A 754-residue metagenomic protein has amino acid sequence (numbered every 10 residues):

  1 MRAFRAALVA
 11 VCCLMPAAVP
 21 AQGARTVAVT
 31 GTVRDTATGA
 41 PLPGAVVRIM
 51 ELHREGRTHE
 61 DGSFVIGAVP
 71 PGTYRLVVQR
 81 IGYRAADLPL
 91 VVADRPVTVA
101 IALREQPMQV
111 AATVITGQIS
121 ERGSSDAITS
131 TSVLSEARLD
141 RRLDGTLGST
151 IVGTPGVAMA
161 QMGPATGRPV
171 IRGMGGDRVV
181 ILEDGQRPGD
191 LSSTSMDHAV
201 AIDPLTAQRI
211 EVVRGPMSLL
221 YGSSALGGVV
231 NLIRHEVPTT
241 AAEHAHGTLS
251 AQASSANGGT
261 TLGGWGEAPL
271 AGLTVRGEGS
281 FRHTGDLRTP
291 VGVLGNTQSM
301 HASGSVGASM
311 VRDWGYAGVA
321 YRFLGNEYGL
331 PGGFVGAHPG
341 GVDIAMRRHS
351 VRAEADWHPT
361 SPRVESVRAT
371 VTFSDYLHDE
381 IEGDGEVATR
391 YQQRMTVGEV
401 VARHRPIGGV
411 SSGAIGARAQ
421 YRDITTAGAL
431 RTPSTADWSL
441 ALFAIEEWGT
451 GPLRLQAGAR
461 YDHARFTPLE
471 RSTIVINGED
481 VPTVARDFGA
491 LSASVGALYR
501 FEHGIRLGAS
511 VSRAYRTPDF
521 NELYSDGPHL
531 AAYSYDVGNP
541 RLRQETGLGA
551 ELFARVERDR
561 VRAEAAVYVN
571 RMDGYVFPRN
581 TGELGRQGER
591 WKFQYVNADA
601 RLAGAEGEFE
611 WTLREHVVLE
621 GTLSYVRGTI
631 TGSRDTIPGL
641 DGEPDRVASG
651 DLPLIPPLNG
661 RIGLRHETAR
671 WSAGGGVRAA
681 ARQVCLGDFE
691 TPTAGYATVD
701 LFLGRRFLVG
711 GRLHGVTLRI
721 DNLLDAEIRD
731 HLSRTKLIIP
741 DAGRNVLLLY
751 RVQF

Functional and structural regions predicted by a protein language model:
R34, R48-M50, Q79-Y83, A93-D140 (+3 more regions): Short, acidic, small-residue-rich periplasmic hinge/interaction motif at the N-terminus of Gram-negative outer-membrane
R187-P216: Short acidic/polar hinge/loop motifs at secondary-structure boundaries that mediate gating or recognition
T206-R209, R214, L219-P290, N296-G304 (+1 more regions): Outer-membrane beta-barrel translocator/receptor signature
S255-H283, V293-E327, D343-S361, I407-S411 (+5 more regions): Transmembrane beta-barrel wall of Gram-negative outer-membrane proteins
T284-G285, P290-H301, G315-V367, F373-M395 (+3 more regions): Flexible loop and strand-edge segments within Gram-negative outer membrane beta-barrel domains
S305-G307, V387-A402, A441-F443, V537-R543 (+4 more regions): Outer membrane beta-barrel strand-and-loop segments of large Gram-negative receptors, especially TonB-dependent
Y515-R516, D573, A679-V684, R705-F754: C-terminal beta-signal and adjacent terminal beta-strands/loops of Gram-negative outer-membrane beta-barrel proteins
Y568-R571, Q594-Q683, L724: Gram-negative outer-membrane beta-barrel transporters
